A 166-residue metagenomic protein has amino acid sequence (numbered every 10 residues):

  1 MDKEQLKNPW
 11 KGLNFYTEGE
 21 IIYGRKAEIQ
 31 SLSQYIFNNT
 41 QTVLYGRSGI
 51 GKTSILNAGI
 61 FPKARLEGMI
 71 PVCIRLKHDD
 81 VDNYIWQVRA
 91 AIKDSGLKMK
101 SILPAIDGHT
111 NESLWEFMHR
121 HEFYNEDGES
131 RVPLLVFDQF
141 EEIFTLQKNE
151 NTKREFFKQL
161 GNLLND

Functional and structural regions predicted by a protein language model:
M1-D166: Amphipathic helix/helix-loop-helix segment enriched in hydrophobic residues with interspersed Lys/Arg and occasional
